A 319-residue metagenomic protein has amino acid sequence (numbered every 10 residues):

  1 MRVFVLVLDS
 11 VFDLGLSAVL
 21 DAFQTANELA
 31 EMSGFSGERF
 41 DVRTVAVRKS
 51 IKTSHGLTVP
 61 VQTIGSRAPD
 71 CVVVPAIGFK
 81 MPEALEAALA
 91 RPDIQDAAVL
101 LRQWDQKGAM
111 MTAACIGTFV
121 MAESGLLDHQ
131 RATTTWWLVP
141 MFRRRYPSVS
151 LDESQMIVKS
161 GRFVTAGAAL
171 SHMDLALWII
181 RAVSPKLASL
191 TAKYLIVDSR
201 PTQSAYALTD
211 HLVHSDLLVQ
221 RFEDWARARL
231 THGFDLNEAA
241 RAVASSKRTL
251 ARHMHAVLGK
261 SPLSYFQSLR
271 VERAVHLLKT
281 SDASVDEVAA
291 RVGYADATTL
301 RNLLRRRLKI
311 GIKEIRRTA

Functional and structural regions predicted by a protein language model:
M1-M111, M121-A122, K186-S189, D198-A319: Extended, subdomain-level signal for the structured scaffold at the beginning of enzyme domains
A46, E153-Q155: Short loop/edge segments at beta-strand edges and connector loops that shape dinucleotide/nucleotide cofactor-binding
P69, G108, H129-Q130, S160: Short, well-ordered alpha-helix to beta-strand connector turns
M111-T112, T133, D152: Structural detector of well-ordered beta-strand residues that form the stable sheet scaffold of enzyme domains
T118: Active-site segments of SGNH/GDSL-like serine hydrolases that catalyze O-acetyl group transfer/hydrolysis on lipids
M121-T135: Short beta-strand and adjoining strand-loop segment in the mid-core of the Rossmann-like NAD(P)-dependent dehydrogenase
W136-V139, R145, S150, V158-D210: An amphipathic alpha-helical interaction segment
